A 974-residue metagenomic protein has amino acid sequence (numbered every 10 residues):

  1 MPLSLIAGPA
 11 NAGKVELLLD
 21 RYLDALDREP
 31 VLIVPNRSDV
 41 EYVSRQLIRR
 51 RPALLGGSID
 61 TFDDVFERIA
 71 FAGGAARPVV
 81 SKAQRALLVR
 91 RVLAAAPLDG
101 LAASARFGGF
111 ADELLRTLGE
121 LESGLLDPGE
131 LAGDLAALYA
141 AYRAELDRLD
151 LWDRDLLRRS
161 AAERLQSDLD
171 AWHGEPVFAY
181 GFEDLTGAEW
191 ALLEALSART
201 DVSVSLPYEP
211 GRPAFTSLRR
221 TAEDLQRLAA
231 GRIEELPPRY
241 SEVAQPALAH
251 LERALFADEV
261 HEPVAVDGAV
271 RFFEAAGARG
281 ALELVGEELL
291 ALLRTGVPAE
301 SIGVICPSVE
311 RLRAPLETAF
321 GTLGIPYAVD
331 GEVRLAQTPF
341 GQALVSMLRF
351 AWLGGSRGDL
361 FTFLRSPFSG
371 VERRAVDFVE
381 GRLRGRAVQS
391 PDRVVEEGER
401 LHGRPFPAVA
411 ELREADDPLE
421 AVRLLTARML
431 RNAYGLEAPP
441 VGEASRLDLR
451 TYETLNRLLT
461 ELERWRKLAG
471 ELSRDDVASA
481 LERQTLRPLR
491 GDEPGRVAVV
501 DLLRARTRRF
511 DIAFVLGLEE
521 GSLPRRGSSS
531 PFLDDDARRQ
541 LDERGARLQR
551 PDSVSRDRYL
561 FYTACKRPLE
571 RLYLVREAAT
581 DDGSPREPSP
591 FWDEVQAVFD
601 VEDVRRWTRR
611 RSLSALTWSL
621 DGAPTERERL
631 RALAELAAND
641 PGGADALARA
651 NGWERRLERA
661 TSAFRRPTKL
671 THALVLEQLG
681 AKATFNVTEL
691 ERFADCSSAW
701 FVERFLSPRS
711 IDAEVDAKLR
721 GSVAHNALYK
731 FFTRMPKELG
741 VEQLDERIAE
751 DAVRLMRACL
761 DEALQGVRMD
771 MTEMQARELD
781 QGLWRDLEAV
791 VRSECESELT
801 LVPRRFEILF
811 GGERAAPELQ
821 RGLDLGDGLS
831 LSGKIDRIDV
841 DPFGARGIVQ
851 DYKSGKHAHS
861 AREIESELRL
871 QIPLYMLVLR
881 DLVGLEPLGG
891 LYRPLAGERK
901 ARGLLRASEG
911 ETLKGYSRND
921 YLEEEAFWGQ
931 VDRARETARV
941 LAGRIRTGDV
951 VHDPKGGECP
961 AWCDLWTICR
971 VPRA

Functional and structural regions predicted by a protein language model:
M1-E742, R757-V767, M774, E778-A789 (+3 more regions): Polyanion-engaging groove/track-forming segments
V40, E519-L523, E813, S854-A858 (+1 more regions): Short, charged/polar surface micro-motifs in flexible loops or helix N-caps
R164, S707, S793, Q820-D824 (+1 more regions): Adenylate-forming
G268, E300, E493-A498, L560 (+4 more regions): Short beta-strand or tight-loop elements that sit immediately N-terminal to catalytic metal-binding acidic residues
R446, W465-L468, R487-R490, R547-S553 (+7 more regions): Short, contiguous acidic/charged loop-to-helix segments that flank catalytic cores in large enzymes
A505, D552-L572, R862-A896, I945: Metal-dependent nuclease catalytic cores in nucleic-acid-processing enzymes, especially RNase H-like/related
A578, V601-R605, Q743, V878-R973: Metal-dependent nuclease catalytic regions and adjoining charged, substrate-binding loops involved in nucleic-acid end
E807-L882: Non-catalytic protein-protein interaction segments used by genome-maintenance enzymes to assemble and couple activities
